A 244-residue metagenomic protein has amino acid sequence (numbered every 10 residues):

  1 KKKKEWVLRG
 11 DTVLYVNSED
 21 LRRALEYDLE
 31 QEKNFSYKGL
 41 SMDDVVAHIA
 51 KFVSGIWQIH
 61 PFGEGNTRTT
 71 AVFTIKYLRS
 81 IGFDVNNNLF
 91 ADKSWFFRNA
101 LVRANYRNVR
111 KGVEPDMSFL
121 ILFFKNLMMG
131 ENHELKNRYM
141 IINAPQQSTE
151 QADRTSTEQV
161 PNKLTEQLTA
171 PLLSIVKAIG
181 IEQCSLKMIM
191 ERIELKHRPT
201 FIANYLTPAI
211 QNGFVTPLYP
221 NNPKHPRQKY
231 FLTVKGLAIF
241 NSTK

Functional and structural regions predicted by a protein language model:
K1-K244: FIC/Doc superfamily catalytic core
